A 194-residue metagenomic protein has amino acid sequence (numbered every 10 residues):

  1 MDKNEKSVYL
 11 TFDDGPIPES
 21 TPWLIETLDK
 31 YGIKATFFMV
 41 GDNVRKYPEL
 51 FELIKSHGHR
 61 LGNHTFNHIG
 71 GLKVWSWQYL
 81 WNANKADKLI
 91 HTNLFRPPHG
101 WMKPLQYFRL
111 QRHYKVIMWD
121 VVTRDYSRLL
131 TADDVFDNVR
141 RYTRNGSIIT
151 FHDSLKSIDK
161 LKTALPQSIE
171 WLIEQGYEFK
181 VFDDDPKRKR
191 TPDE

Functional and structural regions predicted by a protein language model:
M1-K3, K30-G32, R45, D159-E194: C-terminal domain-boundary segment and adjacent tail
M1-N63, N67-G70, H91-T92: Active-site beta->alpha N-cap acidic-glycine motif
E5-S7, T92, Y114-V116, V121 (+1 more regions): Structural motif
G15-E19, F38-Y47, I69-W77, R96-K103 (+2 more regions): Acidic-and-aromatic substrate-binding clefts and catalytic sites of carbohydrate-active enzymes
I25-K34, H59-R60, F66, W75-P104 (+3 more regions): CE4/NodB-like, metal-dependent polysaccharide N-deacetylase domain that modifies extracellular/periplasmic N-acetylated
E52, S76-A83, T131-D137, K162-P166: Charged helix-capping and loop-helix junction motifs
W101, Q106-Y142, G176-R188: His/Asp/Glu-enriched short active-site or ligand-binding loop at hydrolase and phosphoryl-transfer sites
